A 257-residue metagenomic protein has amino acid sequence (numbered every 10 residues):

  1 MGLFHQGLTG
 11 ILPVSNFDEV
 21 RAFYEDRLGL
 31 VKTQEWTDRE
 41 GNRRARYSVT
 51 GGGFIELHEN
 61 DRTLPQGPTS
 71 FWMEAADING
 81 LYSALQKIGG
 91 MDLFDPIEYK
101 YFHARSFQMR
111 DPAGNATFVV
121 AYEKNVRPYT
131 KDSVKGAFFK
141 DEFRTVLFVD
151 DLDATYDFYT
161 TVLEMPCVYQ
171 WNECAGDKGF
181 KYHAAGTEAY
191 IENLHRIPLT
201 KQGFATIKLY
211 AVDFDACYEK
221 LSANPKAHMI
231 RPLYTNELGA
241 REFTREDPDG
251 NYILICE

Functional and structural regions predicted by a protein language model:
M1-R21, T69-F71, V120-Y156, V168 (+1 more regions): N-terminal beta-strand motif that seeds the catalytic metal site of vicinal oxygen chelate
G2-L3, S83-F138, L147, Q170 (+1 more regions): Vicinal oxygen chelate
P13-N16, R39-E40, Y101, V149-D151 (+2 more regions): Conserved beta-strand-loop-alpha-helix junction that forms the acyl-donor binding cleft
N16-F17, A75-N79, D151-L152, A211-D215: Helix N-cap motif at beta-to-alpha junctions
V20-F23, I78-L85, F158, F214-L221: Short amphipathic alpha-helices within nucleic acid-binding modules
V31-P68, A116-E123, P166-Q202, Y252-E257: Conserved short beta-strand elements that form part of the metal-binding/catalytic scaffold of enzyme active sites
R44, F54, W72, S106-Q108 (+3 more regions): Short hydrophobic/aromatic beta-strand element in the GNAT-like acyltransferase core that lines or flanks the acyl-donor
